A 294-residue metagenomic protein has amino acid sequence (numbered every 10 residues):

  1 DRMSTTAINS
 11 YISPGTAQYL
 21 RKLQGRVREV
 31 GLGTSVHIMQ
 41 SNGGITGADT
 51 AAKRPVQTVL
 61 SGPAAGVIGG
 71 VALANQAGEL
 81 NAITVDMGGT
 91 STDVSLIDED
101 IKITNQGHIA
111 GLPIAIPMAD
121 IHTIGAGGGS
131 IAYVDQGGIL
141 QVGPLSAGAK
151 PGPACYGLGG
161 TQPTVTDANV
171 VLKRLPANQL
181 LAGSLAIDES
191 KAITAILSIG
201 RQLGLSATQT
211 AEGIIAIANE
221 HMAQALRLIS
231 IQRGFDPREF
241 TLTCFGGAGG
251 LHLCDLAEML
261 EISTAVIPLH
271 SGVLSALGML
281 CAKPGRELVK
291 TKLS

Functional and structural regions predicted by a protein language model:
D1-S294: N-terminally biased helix-coil "hinge/interface" segments that flank
